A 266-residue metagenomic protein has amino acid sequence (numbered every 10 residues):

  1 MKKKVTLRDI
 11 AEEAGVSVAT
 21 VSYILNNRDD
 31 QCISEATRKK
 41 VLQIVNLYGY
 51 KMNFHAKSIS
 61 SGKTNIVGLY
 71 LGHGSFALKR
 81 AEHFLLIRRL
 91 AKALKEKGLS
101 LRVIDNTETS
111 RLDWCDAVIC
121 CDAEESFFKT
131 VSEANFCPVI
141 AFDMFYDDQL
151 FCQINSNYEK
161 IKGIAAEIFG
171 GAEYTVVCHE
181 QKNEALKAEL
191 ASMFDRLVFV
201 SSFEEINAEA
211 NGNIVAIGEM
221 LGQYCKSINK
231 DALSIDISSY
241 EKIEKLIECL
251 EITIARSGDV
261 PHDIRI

Functional and structural regions predicted by a protein language model:
M1-G62: N-terminal helix-turn-helix DNA-binding module of bacterial transcription factors
S22, I59-S75, E173-H179: Short beta-strand segments enriched in small/hydrophobic residues
G72-G163: Alpha-helical recognition/docking segments in bacterial nutrient-uptake and carbohydrate-utilization systems
K97-T109, G163, L190-N211: A short, well-structured beta->alpha microelement
C115-C121, T175-E180, N211-M220, D236: Periplasmic-binding protein-like
C152-V177, D236-D259: Hydrophobic alpha-helical segments within soluble ligand-binding/sensing domains
G163-L197, P261-I266: An alpha-beta-alpha
I214-I266: Flexible loop/turn connectors
